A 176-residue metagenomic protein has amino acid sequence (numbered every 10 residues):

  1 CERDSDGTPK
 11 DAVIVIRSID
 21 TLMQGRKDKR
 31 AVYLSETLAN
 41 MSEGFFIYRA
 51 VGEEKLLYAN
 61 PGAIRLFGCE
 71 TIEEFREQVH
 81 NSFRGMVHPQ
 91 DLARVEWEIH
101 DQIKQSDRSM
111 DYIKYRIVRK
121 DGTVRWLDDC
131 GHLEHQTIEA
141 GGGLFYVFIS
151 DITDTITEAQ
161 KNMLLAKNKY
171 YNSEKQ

Functional and structural regions predicted by a protein language model:
C1, A12, G25, K29 (+2 more regions): PAS-family sensory domains
C1, S5-T8, S173: Cyclic-dinucleotide signaling modules
E2-D4, I19, A50, E134 (+1 more regions): Hydrophobic pocket-lining residues within nucleotide cofactor-binding pockets
G7-T21, G141-I152: PAS-family sensory domains
T21-G25, T137, T155-E158: Sensory-module boundary signal marking interfaces of small helical input modules and downstream signaling cores
D28-E53, R65, E158-Q176: PAS/LOV and related PAS-like sensory modules
A59-I64: N-terminal capping loop/helix in small sensory signaling domains highlighted by a polar->aromatic N-x2-3-F motif
